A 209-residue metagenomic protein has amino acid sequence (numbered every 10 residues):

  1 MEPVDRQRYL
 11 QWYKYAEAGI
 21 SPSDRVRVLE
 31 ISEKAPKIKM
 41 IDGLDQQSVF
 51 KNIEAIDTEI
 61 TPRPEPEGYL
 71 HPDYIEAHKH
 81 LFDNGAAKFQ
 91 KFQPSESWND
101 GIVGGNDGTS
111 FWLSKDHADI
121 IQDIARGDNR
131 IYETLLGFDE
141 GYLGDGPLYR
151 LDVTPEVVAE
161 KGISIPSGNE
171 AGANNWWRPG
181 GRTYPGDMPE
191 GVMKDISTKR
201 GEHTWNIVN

Functional and structural regions predicted by a protein language model:
P3-K34, I38, L44-N209: Catalytic toxin/effector domains delivered as secreted proteins or via bacterial secretion systems
